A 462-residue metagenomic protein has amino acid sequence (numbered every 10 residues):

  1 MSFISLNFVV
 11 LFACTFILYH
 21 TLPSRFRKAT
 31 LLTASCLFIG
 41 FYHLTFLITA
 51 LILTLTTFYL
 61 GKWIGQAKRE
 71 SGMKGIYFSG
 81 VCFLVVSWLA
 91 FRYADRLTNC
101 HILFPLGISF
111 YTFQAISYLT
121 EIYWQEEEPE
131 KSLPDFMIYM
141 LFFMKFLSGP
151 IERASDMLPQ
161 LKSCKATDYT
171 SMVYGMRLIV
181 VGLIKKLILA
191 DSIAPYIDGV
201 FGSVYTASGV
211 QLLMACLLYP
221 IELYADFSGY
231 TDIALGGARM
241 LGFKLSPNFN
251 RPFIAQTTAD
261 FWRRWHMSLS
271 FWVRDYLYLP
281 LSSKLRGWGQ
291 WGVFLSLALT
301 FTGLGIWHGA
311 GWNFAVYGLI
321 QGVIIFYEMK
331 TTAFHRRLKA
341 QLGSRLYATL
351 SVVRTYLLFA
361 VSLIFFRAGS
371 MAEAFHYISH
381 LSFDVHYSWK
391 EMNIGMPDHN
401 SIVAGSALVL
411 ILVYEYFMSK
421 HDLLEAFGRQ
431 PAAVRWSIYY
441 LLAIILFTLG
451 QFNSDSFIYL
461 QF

Functional and structural regions predicted by a protein language model:
M1-Q461: Membrane-embedded transmembrane alpha-helical bundles that form the catalytic cores of multi-pass lipid-modifying
